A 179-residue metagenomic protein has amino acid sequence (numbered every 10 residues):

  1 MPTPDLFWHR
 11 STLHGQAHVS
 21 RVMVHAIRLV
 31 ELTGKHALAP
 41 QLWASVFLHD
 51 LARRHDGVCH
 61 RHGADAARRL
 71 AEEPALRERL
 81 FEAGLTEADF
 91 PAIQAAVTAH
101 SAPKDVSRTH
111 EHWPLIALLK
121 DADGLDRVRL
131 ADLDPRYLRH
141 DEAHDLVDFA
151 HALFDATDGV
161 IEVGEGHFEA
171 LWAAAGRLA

Functional and structural regions predicted by a protein language model:
M1-D5: Short alpha-helical hairpin
L6-H36, L48, S101-A179: Divalent metal-dependent phosphate-bond-processing catalytic cores, especially two-metal-ion Mg2+/Mn2+ enzymes that act
V22, A39-G57, H62-A66, Q94-S101 (+1 more regions): His-Asp-centered metal-binding catalytic motifs of divalent-metal-dependent phosphohydrolases/nucleases
V22-L29, R61-R77: An active-site-proximal "capping" alpha-helix that borders the catalytic cofactor pocket
T33, E73-L85: Inter-helical turn/loop segments and adjacent helix faces that build the functional surface of alpha-helical bundle
K35-F47, E87-A96, W113-L118: Alpha-helical scaffolds flanking conserved acidic
F81-D89, I93-H110: An acidic, phosphate/nucleotide-engaging active-site surface
